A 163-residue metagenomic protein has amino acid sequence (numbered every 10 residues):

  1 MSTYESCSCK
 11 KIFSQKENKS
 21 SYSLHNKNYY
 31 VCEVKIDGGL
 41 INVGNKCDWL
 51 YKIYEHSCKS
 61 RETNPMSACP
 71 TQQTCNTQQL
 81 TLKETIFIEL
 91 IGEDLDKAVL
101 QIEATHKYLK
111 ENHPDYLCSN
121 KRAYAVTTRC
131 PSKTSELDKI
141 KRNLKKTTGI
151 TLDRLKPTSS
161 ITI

Functional and structural regions predicted by a protein language model:
S2: Conserved phosphate-interacting/catalytic interface
K10-C58, C69, C75-N76, K97: Active-site metal-binding core of divalent-cation-utilizing nuclease and nuclease-like domains
I41-N42, D94-I102, T134: Active-site-adjacent loop/helix micro-motif of nuclease/hydrolase catalytic cores
W49, E84-G92: Conserved catalytic cores of phosphodiester-cleaving nucleases, focusing on short active-site segments
T63, A68-T77, T81: Ala/Thr-enriched low-complexity intrinsically disordered regions
I91, L95, L109-L137: Nucleic-acid nuclease catalytic cores
T105: An active-site-proximal "capping" alpha-helix that borders the catalytic cofactor pocket
A123-I163: Domain-level recognition of nuclease-like catalytic cores that cleave nucleotide substrates
